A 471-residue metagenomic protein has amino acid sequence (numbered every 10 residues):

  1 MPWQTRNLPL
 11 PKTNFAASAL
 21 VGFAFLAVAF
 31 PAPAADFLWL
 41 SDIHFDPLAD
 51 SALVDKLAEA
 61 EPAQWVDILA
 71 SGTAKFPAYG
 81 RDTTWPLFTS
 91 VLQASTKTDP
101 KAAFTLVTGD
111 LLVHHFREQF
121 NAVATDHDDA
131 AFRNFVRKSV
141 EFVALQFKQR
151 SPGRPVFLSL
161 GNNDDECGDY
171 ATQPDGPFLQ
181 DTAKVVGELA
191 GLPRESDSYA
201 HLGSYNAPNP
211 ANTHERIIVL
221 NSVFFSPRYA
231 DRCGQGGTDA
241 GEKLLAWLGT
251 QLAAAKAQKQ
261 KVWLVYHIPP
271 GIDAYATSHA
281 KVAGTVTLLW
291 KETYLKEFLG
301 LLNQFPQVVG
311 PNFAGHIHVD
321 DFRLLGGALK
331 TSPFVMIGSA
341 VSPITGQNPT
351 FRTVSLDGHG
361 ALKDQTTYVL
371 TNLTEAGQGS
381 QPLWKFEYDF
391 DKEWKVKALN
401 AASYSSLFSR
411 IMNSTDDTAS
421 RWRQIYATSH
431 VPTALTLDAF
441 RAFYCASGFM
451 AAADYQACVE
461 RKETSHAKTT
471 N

Functional and structural regions predicted by a protein language model:
M1-A16: N-terminal secretory signal peptides that target proteins for export/translocation
A24, A29-A32: N-terminal signal peptide c-region/cleavage motif recognized by signal peptidases
A35-V107, F178-Q258, V319-N471: Metal-dependent phosphoesterase/phosphodiesterase active-site architecture
W39-S41, T105-D110, P155-G161, L264-H267 (+3 more regions): Active-site neighborhood of phospho(di)ester-bond hydrolases with catalytic His/Asp-centered motifs
D46-A49, V113-H115, L158-D169, S226-R228 (+3 more regions): Active-site environment of divalent metal-dependent phosphoester hydrolases
A63-V66, A70-A171: Core catalytic region of metal-dependent phosphoesterases/phosphodiesterases, especially metallo-beta-lactamase-like
D128-V143, P177-D197, T287-F298: Acidic, His- and aromatic-enriched active-site or binding-groove loops in soluble protein domains that engage sugars
P227, C233-E242, A255-V309: Active-site-proximal segments of metal-dependent phosphoesterases and phosphodiesterases across multiple
